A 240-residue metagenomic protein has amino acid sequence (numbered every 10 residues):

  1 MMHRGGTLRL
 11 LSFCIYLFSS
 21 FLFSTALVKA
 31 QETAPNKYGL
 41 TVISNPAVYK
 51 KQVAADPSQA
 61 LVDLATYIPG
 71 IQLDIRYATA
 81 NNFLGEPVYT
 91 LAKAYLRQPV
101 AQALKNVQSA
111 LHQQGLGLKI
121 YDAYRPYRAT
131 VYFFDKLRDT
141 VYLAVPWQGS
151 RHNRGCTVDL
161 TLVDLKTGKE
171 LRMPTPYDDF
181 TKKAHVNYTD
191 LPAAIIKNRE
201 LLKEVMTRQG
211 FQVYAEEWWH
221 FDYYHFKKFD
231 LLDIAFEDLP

Functional and structural regions predicted by a protein language model:
M1-T33: Bacterial Sec-dependent N-terminal signal peptides
S12, Y16, S20, L27 (+4 more regions): Functionally constrained cores in energy, signaling, and assembly domains
A30-Y121, D135-E216, F226-P240: Extracytoplasmic cell-surface/polysaccharide-interacting catalytic and binding patches
Y124, W218-W219: Residue-level "edge-of-site" marker
Y127-T130, F221-K228: Beta-rich nucleic-acid/ligand-interaction surfaces
